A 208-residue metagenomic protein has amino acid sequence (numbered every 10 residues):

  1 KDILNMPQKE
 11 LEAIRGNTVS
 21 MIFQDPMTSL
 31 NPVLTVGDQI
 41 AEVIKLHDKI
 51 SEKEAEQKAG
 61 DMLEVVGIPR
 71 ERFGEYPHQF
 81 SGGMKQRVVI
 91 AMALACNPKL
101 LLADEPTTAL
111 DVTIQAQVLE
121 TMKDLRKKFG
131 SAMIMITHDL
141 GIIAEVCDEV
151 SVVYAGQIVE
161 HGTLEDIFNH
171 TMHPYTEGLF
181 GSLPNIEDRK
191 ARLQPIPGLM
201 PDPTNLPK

Functional and structural regions predicted by a protein language model:
D2, K53-E71, F180-G181: Conserved ABC ATPase "signature" region
D2-S20, L46, D166-T171, D202-P207: ABC ATPase NBD coupling module
P69, F73, L164-K208: Short catalytic/signature loops enriched in Gly
A95-K99: A short, proline-enriched helix->beta-strand linker immediately N-terminal to the Walker B motif in ABC-type P-loop
I143-E145: A short, surface-exposed alpha-helical micro-motif characterized by mixed small hydrophobic and charged/polar residues
E149, H161: Short, glycine/charged-rich "phosphate-handling" switch motifs in NTP-dependent and phosphotransfer domains
